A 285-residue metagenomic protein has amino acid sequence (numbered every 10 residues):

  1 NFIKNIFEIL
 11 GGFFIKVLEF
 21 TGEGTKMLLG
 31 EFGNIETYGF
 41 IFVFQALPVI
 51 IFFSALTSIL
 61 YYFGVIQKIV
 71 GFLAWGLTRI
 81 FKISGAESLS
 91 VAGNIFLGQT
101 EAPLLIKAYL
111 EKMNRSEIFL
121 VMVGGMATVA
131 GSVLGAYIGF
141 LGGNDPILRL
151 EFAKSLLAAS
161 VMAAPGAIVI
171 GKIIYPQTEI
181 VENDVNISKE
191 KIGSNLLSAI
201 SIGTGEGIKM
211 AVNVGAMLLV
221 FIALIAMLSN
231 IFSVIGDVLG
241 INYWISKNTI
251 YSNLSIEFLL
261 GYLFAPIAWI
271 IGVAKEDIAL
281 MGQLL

Functional and structural regions predicted by a protein language model:
N1-A46, S198-S201, L218-A226: N-terminal alpha-helical transmembrane segments of multi-pass membrane transport and channel/translocase proteins
F2-I3, G64-I66, N186-I202, S252-I256: Short, membrane-interfacial amphipathic segments enriched in basic
N5-E19, K68-K82, N94, A108-E111 (+2 more regions): Short amphipathic alpha-helical coupling elements at transmembrane boundaries
T25-Y38, L77-T78, A102-M113, E190-K209: Cytosolic juxtamembrane amphipathic/interface segments immediately preceding and feeding into a transmembrane helix
I50-S54, F152-I170: Alpha-helical transmembrane segments
I80-L141, L196, M281-L285: Alpha-helical membrane segments and immediately flanking helix-loop junctions that form or couple to the substrate/ion
V161-M210: Long, contiguous bundles of hydrophobic transmembrane helices that form the permeation core of multi-pass
I208-L285: Transmembrane helical segments that form the transport core of multi-pass membrane transport proteins
